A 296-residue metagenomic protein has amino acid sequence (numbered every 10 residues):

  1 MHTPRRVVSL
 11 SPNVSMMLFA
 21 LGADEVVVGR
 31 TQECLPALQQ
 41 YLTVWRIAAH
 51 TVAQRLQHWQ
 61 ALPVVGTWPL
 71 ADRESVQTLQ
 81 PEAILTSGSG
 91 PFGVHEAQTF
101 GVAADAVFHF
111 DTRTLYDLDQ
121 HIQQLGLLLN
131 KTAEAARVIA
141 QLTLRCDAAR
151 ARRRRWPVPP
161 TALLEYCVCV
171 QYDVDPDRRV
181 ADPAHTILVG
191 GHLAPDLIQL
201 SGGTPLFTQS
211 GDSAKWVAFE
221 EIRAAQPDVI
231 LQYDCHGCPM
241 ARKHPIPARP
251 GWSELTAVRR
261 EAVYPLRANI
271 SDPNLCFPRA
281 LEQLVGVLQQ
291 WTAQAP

Functional and structural regions predicted by a protein language model:
M1-P296: N-terminal ligand-binding lobe of clamshell/alpha-beta domains
